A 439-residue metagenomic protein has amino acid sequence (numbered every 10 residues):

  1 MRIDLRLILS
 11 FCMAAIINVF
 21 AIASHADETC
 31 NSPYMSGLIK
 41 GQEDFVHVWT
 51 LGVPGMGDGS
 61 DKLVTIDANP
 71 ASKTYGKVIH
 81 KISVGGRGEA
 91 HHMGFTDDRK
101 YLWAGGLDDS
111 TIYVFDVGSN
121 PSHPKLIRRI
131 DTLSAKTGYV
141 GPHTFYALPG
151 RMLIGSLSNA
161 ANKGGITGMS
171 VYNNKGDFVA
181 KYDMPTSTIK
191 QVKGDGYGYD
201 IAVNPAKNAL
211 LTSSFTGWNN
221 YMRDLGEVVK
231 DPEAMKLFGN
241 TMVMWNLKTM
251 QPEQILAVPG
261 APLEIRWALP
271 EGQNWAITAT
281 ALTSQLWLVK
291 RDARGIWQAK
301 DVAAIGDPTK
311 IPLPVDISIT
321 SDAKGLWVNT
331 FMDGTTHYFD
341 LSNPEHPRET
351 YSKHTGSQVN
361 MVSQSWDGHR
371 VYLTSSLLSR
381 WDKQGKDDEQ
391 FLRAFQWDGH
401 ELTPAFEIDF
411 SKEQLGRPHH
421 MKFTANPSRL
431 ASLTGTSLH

Functional and structural regions predicted by a protein language model:
T29-G37, D58, G85-D97, A135-G150 (+5 more regions): Beta-rich, blade/repeat-based domains predominating in secreted/periplasmic proteins but also intracellular
G41, H47-D58, G155-I166, S213-L237 (+1 more regions): Short, conserved, GDST-rich strand-edge loop motifs in beta-rich repeat architectures
I66-K73, V114-P124, V171, K175-D177 (+3 more regions): Short loop/turn segments immediately following beta-strands, especially the blade-tip and inter-blade linker loops
Y75-T144: Blade-loop segments of beta-propeller domains
V78-V84, I127-A135, F178-Q191, Q251-L256 (+3 more regions): A short beta-strand motif characteristic of beta-propeller blades
T96, Q191-F339: Beta-propeller domains
G118-P205: Asp-box/WD-like beta-propeller blade repeats and closely related beta-sheet repeat scaffolds
T309-L392: Loop/turn-rich, solvent-exposed surfaces of beta-rich toroidal or solenoidal domains
